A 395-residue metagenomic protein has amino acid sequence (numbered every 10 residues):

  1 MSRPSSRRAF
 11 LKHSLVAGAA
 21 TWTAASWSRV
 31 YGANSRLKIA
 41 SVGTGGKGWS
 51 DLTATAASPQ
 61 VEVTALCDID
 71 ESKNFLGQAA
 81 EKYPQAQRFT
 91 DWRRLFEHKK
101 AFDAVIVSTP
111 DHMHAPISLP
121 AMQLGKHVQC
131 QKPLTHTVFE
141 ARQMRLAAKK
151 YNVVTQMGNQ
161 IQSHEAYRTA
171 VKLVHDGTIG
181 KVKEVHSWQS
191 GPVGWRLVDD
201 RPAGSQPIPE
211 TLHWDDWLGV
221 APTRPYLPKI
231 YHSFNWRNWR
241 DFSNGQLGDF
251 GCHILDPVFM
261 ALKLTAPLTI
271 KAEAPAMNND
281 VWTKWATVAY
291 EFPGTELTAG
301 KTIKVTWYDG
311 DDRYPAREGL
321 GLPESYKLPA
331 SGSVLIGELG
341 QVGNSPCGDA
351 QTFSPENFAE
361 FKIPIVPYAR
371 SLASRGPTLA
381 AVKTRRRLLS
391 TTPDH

Functional and structural regions predicted by a protein language model:
M1-C130, R142-V154: N-terminal glycine-/serine-/threonine-rich beta1-alpha1-beta2 phosphate-ribose binding loop of Rossmann-like
R36, H114, V182-E184, W214 (+5 more regions): Extracellular structured ligand-interaction cores
K38-V42, V63-C67, I106-V107, Q129-C130 (+8 more regions): Structural recognition of the beta-strand scaffold that forms the well-ordered cores of secreted hydrolase catalytic
A54, T64-C67, E71-E81, F250 (+1 more regions): Glycine-enriched catalytic-core subsegment of oxygenase/oxidase enzymes
S58, A147-V153, D176-G180, L262-A266 (+2 more regions): Secondary-structure transition/capping motifs at alpha-helix termini and the adjoining loop/turn into the next element
A115, L119, R142, H164-R168 (+3 more regions): A structural signal for well-ordered alpha-helical segments within the folded catalytic domains of diverse enzymes
H127-Q129, T135-T211, D216: A contiguous active-site-proximal alpha/beta segment in oxidoreductase catalytic domains
T211, D215-G300: Rossmann-like dinucleotide-binding domain that binds NAD(P)(H)
